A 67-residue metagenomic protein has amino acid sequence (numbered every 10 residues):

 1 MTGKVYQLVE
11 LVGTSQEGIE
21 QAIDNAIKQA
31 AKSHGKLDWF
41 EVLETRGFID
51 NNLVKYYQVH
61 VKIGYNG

Functional and structural regions predicted by a protein language model:
M1-T2, G67: Absolute protein N-terminus
G3-W39: Short, well-ordered alpha-helical segments
G35-I49: Charge-dense, low-complexity polyampholytic segments
T45-G67: A cross-kingdom feature marking charged/low-complexity
